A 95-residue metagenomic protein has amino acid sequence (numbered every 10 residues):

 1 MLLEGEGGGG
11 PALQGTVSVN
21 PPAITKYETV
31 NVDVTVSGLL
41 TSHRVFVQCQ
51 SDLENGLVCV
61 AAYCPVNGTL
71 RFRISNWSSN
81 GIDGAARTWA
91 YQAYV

Functional and structural regions predicted by a protein language model:
M1-L39, N67-L70, S75-V95: Extracellular receptor-binding modules and their adjoining Ser/Thr/Gly/Asp/Asn-rich linkers
H43-D52: Change to "...patches in solvent-exposed regions of secreted, membrane-anchored, or virion-exposed structural
L53-V66: Low-complexity "stalk/linker" and mucin-like segments enriched in Ser/Thr/Pro/Ala/Gly
